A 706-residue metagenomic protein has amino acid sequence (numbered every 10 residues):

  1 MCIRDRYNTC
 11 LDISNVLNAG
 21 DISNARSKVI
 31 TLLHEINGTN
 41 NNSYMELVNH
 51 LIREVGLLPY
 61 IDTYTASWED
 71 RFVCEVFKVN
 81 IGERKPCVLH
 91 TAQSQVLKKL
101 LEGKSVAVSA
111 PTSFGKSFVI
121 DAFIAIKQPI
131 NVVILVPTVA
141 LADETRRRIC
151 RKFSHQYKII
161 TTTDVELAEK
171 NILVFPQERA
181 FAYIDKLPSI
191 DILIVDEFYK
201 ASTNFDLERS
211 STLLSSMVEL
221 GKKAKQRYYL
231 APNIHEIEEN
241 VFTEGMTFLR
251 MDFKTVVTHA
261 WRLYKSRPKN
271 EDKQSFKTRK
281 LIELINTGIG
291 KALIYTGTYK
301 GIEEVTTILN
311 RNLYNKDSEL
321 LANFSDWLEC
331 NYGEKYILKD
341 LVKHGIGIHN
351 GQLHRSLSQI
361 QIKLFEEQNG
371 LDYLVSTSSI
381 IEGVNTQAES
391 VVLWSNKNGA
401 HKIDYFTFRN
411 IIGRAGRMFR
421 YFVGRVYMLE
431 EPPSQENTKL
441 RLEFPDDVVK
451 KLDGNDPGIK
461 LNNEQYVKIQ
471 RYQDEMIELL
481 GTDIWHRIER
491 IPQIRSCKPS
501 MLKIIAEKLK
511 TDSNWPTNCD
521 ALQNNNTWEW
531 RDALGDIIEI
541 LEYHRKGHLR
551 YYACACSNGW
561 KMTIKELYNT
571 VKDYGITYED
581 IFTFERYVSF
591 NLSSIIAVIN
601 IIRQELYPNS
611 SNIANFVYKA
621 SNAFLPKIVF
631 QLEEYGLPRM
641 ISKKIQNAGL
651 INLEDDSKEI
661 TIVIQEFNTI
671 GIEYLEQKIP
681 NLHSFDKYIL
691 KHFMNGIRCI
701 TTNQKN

Functional and structural regions predicted by a protein language model:
R4-N706: N-terminal helicase ATP-binding lobe
